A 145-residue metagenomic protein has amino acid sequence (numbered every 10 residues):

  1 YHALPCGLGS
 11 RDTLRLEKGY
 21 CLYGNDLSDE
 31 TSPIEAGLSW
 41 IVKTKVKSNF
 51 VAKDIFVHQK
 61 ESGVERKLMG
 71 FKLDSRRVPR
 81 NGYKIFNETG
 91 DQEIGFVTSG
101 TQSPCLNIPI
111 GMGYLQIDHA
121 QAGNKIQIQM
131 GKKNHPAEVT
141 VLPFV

Functional and structural regions predicted by a protein language model:
Y1-V145: Conserved, structured C-terminal
